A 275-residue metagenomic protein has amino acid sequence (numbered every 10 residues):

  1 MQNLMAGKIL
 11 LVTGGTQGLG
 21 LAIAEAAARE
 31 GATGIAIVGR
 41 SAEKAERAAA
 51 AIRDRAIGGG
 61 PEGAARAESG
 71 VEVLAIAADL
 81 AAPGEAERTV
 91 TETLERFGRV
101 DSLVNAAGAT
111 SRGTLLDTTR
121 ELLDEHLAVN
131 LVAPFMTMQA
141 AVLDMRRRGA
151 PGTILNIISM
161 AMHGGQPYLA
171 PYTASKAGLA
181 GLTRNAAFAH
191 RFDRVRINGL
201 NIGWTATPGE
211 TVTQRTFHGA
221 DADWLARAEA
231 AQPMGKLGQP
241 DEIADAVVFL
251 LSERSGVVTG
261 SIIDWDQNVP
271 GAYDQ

Functional and structural regions predicted by a protein language model:
M1, G164, V248, T259-Q275: Short C-terminal tail/terminal secondary-structure segment of NAD(P)H-dependent dehydrogenase/reductase domains
T16-Q17: Conserved glycine-rich cofactor-binding loop
V104, R191, R196, V258-G260: Short, small/polar-rich loop/turn modules that mediate ligand/substrate recognition or access, typified
T114-L115, L122-L127, A228: Substrate-binding pocket helix/loop in short-chain dehydrogenase/reductase
M138, S175, T183: Active-site helix of classical SDR
L143, F188-F192, G256: Alpha-helical segment proximal to the catalytic Tyr-Lys
S159: Residue(s) in the substrate-gating loop at a strand-loop-helix junction that position the organic substrate next
